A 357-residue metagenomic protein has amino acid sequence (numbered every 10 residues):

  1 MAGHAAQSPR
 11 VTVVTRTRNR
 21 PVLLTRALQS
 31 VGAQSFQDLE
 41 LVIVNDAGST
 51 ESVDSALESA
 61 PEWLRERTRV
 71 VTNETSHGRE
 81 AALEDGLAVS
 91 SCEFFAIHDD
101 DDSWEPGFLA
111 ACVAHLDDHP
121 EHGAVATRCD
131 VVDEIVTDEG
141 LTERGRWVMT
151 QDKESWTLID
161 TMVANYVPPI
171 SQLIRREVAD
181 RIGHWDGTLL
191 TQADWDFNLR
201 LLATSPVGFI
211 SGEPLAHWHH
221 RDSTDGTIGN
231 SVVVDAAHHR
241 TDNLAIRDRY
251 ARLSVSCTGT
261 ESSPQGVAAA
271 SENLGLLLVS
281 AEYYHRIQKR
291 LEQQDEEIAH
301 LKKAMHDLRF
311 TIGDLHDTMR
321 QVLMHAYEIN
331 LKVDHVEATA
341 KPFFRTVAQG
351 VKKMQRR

Functional and structural regions predicted by a protein language model:
M1-A6, T161-M162, Y166-P168, G183 (+2 more regions): C-terminal subregions of glycosyltransferases and related glycan-biosynthesis enzymes
M1-R247, A251: Nucleotide-sugar donor-binding/catalytic module of glycosyltransferases that assemble extracellular/cell-envelope
